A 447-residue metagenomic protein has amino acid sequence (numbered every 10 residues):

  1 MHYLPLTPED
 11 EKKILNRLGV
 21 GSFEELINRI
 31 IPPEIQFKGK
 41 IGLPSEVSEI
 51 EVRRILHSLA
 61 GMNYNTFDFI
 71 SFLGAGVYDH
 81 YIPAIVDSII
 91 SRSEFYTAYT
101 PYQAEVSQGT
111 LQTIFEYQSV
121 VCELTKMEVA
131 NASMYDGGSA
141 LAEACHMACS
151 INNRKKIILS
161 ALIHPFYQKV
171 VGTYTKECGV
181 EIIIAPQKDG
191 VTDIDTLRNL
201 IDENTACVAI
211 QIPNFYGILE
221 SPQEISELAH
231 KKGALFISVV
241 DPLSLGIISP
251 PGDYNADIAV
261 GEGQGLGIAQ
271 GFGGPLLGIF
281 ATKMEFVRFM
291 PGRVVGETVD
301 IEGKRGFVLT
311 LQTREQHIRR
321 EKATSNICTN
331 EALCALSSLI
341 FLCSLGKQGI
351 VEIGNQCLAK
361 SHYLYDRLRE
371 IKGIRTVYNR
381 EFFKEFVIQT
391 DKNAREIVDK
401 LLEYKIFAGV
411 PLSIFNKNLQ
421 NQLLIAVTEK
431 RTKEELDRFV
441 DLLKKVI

Functional and structural regions predicted by a protein language model:
M1-E34, K38: Compact, charge-rich alpha-helical regulatory domains located at protein termini
M1-L4, N16, G42-E46, A104-S107 (+15 more regions): Hydrophobic alpha-helical scaffolding
H2, S139-K304, V308, G373 (+5 more regions): Conserved PLP-enzyme active-site core in the AAT-like
Q36-F115: N-terminal entrance/gating region of PLP-dependent enzymes' catalytic architecture
R92-A104, C122-M127, N152-N153, T173-I183 (+4 more regions): Gly-rich Lys/Arg/Thr-decorated short loops/hinges at beta-loop-alpha junctions or inter-strand turns that position
Y102-V106, E123-A142: Short loop-beta-helix segment that forms the pyridoxal 5′-phosphate
L266-K372, T376-N379: Active-site C-terminal subdomain of aminotransferase-like
Q348-F439: Conserved C-terminal alpha-helix-loop-beta "cap" of PLP-dependent enzymes that closes/shapes the active-site mouth
